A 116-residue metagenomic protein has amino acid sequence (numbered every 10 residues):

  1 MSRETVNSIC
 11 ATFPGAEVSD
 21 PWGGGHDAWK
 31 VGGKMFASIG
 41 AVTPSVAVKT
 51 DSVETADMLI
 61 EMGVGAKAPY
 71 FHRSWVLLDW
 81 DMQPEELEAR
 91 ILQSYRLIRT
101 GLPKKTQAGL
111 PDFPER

Functional and structural regions predicted by a protein language model:
M1-R116: Charge-dense, helix-prone N-terminal extensions
